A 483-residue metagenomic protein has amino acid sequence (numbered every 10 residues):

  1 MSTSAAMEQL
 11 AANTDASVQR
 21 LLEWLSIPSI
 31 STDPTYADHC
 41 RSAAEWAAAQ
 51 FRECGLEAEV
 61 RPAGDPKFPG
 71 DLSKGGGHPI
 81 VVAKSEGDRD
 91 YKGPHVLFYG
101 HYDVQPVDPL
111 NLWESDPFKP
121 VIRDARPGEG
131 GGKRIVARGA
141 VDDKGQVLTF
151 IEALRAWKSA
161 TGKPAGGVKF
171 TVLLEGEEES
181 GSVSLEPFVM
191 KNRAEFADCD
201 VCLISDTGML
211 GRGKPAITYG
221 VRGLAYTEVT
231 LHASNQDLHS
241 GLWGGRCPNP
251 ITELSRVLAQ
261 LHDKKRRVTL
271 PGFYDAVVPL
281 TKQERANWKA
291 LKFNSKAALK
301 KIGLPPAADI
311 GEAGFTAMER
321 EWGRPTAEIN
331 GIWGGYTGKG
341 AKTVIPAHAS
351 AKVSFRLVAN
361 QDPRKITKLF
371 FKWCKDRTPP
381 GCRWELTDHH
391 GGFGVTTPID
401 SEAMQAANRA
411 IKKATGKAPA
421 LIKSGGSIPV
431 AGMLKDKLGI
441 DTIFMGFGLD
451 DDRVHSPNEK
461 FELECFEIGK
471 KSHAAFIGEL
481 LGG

Functional and structural regions predicted by a protein language model:
M1-D38, A47, C54, V221: N-terminal hydrophobic or amphipathic helices/low-complexity stretches enriched in small/hydrophobic/Pro/Gly
T32-G93, K119-P120: A non-catalytic alpha/beta surface segment that caps or lines the substrate-entry region of metallo-dependent hydrolase
Y91-T171, I468: Active-site metal-coordination/substrate-binding segment of hydrolases, especially metallo-dependent peptidases
P164-P248: Histidine/acidic-residue-rich, glycine-tolerant segments that coordinate divalent metal ions
A194-E195, L210, Y219, Y226 (+2 more regions): Acidic-enriched catalytic cores of C-N bond-cleaving enzymes acting on peptides and small amides
T230, L254, G323, A341 (+4 more regions): Zn-dependent metallopeptidase/amidohydrolase metal-coordination segment
R256, G334, K339-L369: C-terminal catalytic subdomain
F355-V358, E385-D400, S424-G425: A short beta-alpha structural unit
